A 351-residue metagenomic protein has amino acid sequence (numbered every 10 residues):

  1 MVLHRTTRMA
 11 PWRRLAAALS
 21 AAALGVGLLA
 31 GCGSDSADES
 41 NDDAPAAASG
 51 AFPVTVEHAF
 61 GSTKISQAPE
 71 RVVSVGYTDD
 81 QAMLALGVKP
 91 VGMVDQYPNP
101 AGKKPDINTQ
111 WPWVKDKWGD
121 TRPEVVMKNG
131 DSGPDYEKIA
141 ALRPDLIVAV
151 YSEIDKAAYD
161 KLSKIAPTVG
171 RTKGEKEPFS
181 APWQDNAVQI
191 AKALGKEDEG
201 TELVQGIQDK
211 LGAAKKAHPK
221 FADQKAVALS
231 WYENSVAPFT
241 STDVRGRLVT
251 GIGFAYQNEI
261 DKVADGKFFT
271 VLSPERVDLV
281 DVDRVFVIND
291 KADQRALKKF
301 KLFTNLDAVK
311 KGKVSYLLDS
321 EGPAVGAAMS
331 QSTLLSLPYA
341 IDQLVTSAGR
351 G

Functional and structural regions predicted by a protein language model:
M1-A30: Sec-dependent bacterial lipoprotein signal peptides
L28-A48: Bacterial lipoprotein signal-peptidase II cleavage site
F60, V126-D135, V263-S273: Short helix-initiation/N-cap motifs at beta->coil->alpha
S62, K161-Y232, S330-G351: Extracytoplasmic substrate-binding proteins
D80-D135: A short, structured surface patch at a secondary-structure boundary
R143-A149, P167, V277, V282: Proline-aspartate-enriched helix->loop->beta-strand connector
P238-F268: Alpha-helical, coiled-coil/dimerization segments enriched in small aliphatic residues
V280-G351: Structured C-terminal subdomain patch of bacterial secreted/periplasmic proteins
